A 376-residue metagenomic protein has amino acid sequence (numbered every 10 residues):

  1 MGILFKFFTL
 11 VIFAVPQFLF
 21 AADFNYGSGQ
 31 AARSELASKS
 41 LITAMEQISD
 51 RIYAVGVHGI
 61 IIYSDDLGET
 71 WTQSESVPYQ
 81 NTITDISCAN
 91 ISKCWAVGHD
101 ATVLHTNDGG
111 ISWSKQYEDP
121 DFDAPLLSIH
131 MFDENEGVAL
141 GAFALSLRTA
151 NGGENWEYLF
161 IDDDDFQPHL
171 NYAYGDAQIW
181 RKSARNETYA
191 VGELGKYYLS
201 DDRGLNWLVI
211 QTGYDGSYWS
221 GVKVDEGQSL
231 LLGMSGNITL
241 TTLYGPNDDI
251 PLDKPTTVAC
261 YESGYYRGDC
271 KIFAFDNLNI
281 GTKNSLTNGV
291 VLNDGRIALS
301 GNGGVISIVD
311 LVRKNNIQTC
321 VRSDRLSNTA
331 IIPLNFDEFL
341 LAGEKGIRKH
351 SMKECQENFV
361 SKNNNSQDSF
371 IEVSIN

Functional and structural regions predicted by a protein language model:
G2-L10: Sec-dependent signal peptide recognition, specifically the positively charged N-region followed immediately by
A21-N376: Residue-level hotspots at or immediately adjacent to binding/recognition sites across diverse folds
